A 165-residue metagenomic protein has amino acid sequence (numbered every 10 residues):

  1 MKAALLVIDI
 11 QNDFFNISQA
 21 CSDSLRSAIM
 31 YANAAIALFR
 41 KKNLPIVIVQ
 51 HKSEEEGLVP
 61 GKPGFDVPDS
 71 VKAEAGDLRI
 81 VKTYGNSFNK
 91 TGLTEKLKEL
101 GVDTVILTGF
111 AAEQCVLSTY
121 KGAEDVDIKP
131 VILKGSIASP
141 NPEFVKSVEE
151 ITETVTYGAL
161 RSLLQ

Functional and structural regions predicted by a protein language model:
M1-K2, N43: A structure-centric signal for secondary-structure junctions around beta-strands
A3-D9: Short, hydrophobic/glycine-enriched beta-strand segments
A4, M30-A34, E55, V59-Q165: Active-site-adjacent betaalpha module
V7, P45-H51, L133: Short beta-strand segments at enzyme active-site cores
N12: Short, glycine/acidic-enriched loop or turn micro-motifs at the edges of active sites
F15: An N-terminally biased module of ancient metal coordination in phosphate/nucleic-acid-related enzymes
Q19-V47: A short alpha/beta connector and helix-capping loop motif
S22, S53-E56: Glycine-rich, proline-tolerant flexible connector loops at the mouths of alpha/beta enzymes
